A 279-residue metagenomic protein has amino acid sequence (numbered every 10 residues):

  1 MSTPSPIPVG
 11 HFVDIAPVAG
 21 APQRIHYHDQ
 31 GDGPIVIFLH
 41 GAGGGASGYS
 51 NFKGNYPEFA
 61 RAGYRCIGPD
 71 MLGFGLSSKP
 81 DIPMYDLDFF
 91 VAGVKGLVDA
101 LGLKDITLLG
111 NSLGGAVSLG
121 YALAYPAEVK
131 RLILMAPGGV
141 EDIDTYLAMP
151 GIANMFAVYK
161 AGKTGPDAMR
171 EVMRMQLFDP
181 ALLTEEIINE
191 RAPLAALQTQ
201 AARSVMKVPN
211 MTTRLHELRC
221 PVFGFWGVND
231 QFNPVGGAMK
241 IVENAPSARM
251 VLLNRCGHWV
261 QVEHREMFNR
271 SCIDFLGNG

Functional and structural regions predicted by a protein language model:
A19, Q23-L76: Conserved HGGG/HGGXW glycine-rich cap/lid loop of the alpha/beta-hydrolase fold
H28, Y56, R61, G68-L109 (+1 more regions): Active-site loop/oxyanion-hole signature of alpha/beta-hydrolase fold enzymes
G110, G114, S118: Gly/Ala-rich beta-loop-alpha elbow adjacent to hydrolase catalytic centers
L119, L123, K130-G162: Flexible "cap/lid" loop of the alpha/beta hydrolase fold
P166-E171, E186-E217: Hydrophobic, aromatic-rich cap/lid helix
L218, G224-W226: Short beta-strand/loop motif that positions the catalytic acidic residue of the alpha/beta-hydrolase fold
N229-N233: Acidic catalytic loop of the alpha/beta-hydrolase fold
A248-G279: Catalytic active-site module of serine/aspartate enzymes centered on a nucleophile-bearing elbow/loop
